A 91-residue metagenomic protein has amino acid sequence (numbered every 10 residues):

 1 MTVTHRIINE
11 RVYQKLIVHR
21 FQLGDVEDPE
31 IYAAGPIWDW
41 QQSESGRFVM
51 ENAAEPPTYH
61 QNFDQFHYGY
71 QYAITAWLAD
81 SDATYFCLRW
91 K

Functional and structural regions predicted by a protein language model:
M1-Q71: Positively charged, low-complexity terminal tracts and the immediately adjacent first secondary-structure elements
Q61-K91: Short, compact, well-ordered microdomains
